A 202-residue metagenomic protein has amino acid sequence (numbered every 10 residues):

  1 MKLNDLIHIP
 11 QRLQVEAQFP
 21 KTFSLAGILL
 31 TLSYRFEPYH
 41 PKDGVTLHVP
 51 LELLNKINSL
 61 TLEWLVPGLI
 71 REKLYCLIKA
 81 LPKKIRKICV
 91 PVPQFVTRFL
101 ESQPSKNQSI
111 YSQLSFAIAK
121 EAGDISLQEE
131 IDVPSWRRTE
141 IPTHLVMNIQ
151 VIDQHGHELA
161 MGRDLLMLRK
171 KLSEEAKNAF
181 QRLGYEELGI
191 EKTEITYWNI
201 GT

Functional and structural regions predicted by a protein language model:
M1-T202: A positional "C-terminalness" feature that preferentially activates on distal terminal regions of long, nucleic
